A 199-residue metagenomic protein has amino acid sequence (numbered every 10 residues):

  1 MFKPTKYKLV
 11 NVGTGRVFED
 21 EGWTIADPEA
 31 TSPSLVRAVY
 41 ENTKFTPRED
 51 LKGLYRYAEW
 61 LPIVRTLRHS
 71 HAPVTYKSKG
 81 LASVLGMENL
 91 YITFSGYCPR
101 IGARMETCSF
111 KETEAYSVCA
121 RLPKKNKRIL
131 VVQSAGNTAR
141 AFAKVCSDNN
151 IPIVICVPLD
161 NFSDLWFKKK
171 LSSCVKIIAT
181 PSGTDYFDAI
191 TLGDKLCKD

Functional and structural regions predicted by a protein language model:
M1-D199: PLP-dependent amino-acid enzyme catalytic core
